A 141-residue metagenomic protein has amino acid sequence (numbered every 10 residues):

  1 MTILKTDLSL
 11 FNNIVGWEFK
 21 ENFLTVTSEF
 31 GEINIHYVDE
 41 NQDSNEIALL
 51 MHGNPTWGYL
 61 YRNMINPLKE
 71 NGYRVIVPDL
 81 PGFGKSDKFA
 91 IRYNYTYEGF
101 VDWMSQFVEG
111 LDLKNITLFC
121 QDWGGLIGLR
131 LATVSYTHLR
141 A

Functional and structural regions predicted by a protein language model:
M1-T25: An N-terminal hydrophobic leader/cap segment in hydrolases
E29-G31, V38, L80-C120: Active-site loop/oxyanion-hole signature of alpha/beta-hydrolase fold enzymes
E40-K85: Conserved HGGG/HGGXW glycine-rich cap/lid loop of the alpha/beta-hydrolase fold
N63, R130-V134: Active-site signature of alpha/beta-hydrolase-fold catalytic machinery across serine- and Asp/Cys-nucleophile hydrolases
L68, S135-Y136: Active-site catalytic pocket residues across diverse enzymes, especially alpha/beta-hydrolases
C120, G124, G128: Gly/Ala-rich beta-loop-alpha elbow adjacent to hydrolase catalytic centers
T137-A141: Conserved small/polar residues in nucleotide/adenosyl-binding loops
